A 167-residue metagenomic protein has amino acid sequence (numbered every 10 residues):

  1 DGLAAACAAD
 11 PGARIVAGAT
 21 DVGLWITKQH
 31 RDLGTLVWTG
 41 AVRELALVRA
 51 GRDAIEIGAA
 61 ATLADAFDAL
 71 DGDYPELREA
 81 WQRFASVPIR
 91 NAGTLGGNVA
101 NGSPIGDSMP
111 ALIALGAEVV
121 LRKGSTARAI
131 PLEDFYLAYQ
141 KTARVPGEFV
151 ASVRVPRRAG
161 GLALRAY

Functional and structural regions predicted by a protein language model:
D1-Y167: C-terminal structural segment of proteins
